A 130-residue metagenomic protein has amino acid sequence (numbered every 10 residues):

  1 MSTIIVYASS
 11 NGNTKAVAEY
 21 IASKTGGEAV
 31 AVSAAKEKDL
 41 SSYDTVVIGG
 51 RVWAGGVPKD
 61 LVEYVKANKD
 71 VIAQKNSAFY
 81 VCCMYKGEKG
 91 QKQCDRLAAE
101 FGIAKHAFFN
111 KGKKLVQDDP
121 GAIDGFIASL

Functional and structural regions predicted by a protein language model:
T3, S9, N13-A16, A22-E28 (+1 more regions): FMN-binding flavodoxin-like domain, especially the glycine-rich phosphate-binding loop
A29-K36: A short glycine-rich beta-strand->turn/loop micro-motif centered on a GG-aromatic cluster
